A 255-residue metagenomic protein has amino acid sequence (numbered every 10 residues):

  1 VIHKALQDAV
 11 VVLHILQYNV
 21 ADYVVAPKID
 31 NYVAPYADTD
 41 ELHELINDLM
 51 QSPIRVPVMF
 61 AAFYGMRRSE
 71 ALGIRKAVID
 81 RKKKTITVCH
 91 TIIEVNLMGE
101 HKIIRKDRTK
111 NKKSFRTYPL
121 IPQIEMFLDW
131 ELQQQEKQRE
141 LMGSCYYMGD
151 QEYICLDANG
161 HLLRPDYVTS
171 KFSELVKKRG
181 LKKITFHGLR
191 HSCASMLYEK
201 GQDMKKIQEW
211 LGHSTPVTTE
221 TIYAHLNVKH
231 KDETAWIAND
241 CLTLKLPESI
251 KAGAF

Functional and structural regions predicted by a protein language model:
V1-D22, R67: N-terminal DNA-binding recognition helix of tyrosine site-specific recombinases/integrases
V11, M59, F63, E70 (+4 more regions): C-terminal catalytic core of tyrosine-transesterase DNA break-rejoin enzymes
I15-Y18, P27-N47, C89, I93-I121 (+1 more regions): DNA breakage-rejoining catalytic core of tyrosine-based enzymes
K28, Y32, I92, L211-I237: Catalytic-site neighborhood detector that most strongly recognizes the C-terminal catalytic loop/helix of tyrosine
M50-M59: Conserved catalytic core of the tyrosine transesterase superfamily
V78-T85, K183, Q202-I222, D232 (+1 more regions): Short, polar N-cap/turn motifs at the start of nucleic acid-interacting alpha helices
K83, E94-F115, P122-I124, K137 (+2 more regions): C-terminal secondary-structure termini that scaffold catalytic or DNA-interacting sites
I121-L181: Active-site/catalytic core of tyrosine-dependent DNA strand-transfer enzymes
